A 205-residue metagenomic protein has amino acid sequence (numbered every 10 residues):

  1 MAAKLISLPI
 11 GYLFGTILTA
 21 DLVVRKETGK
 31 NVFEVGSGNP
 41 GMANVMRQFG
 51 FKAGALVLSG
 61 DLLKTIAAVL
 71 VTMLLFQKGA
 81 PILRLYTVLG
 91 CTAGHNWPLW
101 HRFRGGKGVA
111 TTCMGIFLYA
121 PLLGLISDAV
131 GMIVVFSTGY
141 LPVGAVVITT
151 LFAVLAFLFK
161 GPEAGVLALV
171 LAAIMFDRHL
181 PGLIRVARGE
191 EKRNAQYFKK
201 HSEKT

Functional and structural regions predicted by a protein language model:
M1-T28: N-terminal signal-anchor transmembrane alpha helix
S7, A53-L56, L63-L99, L122 (+3 more regions): Nucleotide and nucleotide-moiety/phosphate-recognizing core
G11-I17, G90-H95, V135, L171-R178: Alpha-helical transmembrane segments of multi-pass membrane proteins
A20-V23, G94-R104, G131-T138, L180-I184: C-terminal ends of transmembrane helices
L22-K52, L180-T205: Cytosolic, membrane-interface loops and tails of multi-pass inner-membrane proteins
K30-M42, W100-C113, Y140-I148: Short, non-helical or kinked segments that cap or interrupt transmembrane helices
M46-F49, T72-F76, G94, V109-T138 (+1 more regions): Interfacial segments of multi-pass membrane proteins
L125, L141-T149, F159-I174: Loop-to-transmembrane alpha-helix initiation sites
